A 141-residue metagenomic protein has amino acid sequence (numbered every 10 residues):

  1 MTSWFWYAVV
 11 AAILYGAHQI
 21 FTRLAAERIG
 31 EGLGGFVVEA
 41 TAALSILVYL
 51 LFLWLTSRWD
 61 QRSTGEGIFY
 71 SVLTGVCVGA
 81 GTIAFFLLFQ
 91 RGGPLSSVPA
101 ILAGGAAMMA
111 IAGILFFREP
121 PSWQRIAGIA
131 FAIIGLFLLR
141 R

Functional and structural regions predicted by a protein language model:
M1-I13, T22, E27-G32, V37-V72 (+3 more regions): Membrane-interface interhelical linkers
V10-A11, F85, G105, G113 (+1 more regions): Alpha-helical structural signal
A12, G16, I20, L47 (+5 more regions): Hydrophobic/small/kink-forming positions within alpha-helical transmembrane segments of polytopic membrane proteins
E39, I101, I129: Residue-level "edge-of-site" marker
L50-F52, L102, I114-L115: Alpha-helix boundary/capping detector
S96-A103, I126: Replace "multi-pass membrane enzymes" with "multi-pass membrane proteins
A106-W123: C-terminal transmembrane-helix exit sites in multi-pass transporters
Q124-R140: Hydrophobic transmembrane alpha-helices of multi-pass small-molecule transport proteins
